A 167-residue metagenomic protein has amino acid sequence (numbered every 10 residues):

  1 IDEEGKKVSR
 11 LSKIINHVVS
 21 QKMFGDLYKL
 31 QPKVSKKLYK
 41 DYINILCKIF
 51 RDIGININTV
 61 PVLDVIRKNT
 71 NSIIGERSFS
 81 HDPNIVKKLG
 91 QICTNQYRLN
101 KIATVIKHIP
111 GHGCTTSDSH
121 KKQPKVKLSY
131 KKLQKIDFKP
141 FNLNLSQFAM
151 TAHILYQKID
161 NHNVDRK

Functional and structural regions predicted by a protein language model:
I1-V86, C114-V126, A152-D165: Enzymes and membrane/adaptor proteins characterized by extended Gly/Ser/Thr/Asp/Glu-rich, aromatic-dotted
K88-R98, I102-K167: Second-shell residues forming the walls of enzyme active-site clefts
